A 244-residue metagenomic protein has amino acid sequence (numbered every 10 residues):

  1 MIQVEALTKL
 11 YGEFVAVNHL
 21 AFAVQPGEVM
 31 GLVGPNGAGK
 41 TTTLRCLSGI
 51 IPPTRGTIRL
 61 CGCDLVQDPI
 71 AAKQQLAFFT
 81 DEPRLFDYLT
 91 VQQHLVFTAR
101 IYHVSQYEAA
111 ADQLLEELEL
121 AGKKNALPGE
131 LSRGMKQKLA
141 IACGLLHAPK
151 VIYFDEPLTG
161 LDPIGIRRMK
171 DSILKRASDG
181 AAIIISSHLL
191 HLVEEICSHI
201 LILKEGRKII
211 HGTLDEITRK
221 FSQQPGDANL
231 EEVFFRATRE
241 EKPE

Functional and structural regions predicted by a protein language model:
G56-Q67, A71-A72: Conserved ABC transporter NBD signature motif
V96, R100-K123: Conserved ABC ATPase "signature" region
L127-G134: Conserved ABC ATPase signature
I152-E156: Catalytic Walker B motif of ABC-type/P-loop ATPase nucleotide-binding domains
H211-G212: ABC ATPase "signature
